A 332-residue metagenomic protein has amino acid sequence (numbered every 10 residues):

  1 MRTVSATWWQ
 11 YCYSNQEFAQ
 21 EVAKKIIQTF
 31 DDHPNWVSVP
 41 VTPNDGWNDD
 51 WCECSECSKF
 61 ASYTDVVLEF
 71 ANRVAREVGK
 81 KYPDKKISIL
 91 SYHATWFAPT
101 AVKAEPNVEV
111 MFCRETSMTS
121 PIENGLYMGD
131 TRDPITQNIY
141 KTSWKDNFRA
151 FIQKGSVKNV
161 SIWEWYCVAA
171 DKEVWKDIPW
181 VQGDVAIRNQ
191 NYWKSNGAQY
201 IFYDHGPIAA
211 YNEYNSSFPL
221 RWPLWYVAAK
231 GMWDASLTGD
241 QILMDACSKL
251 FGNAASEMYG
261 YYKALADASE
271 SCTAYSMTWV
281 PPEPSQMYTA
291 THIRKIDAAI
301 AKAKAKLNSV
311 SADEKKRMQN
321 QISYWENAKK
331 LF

Functional and structural regions predicted by a protein language model:
M1-Q20, K25-T238, M287-D297, A301 (+2 more regions): Catalytic-core regions of glycoside hydrolase
G197-Q199, W222-F332: Catalytic domains of carbohydrate-active enzymes that cleave complex glycans
